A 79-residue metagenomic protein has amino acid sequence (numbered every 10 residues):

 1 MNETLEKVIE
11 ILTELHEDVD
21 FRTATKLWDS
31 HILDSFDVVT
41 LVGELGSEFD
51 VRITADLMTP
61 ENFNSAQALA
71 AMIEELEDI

Functional and structural regions predicted by a protein language model:
M1-D20, A71-I79: Thiotemplate assembly-line natural product biosynthesis machinery
T13-I32, F49-T59, E77: Phosphopantetheine carrier-protein modules
S35: Conserved G/P- and acidic residue-centered "switch" motifs that form tight phosphate/ATP-binding loops in soluble
V39: Conserved catalytic core of two-component sensor histidine kinases
A55-I79: C-terminal structural segments of small proteins and small subunits
